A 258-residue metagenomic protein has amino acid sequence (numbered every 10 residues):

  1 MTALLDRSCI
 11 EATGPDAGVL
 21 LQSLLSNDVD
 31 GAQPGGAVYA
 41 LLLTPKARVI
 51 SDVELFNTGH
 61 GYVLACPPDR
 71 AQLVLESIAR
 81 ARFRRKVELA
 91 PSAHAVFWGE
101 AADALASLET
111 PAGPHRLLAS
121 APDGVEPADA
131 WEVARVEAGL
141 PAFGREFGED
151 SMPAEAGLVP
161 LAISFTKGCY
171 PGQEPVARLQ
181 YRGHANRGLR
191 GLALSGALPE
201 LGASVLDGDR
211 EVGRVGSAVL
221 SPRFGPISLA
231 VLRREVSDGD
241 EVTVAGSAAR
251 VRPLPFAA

Functional and structural regions predicted by a protein language model:
M1-D52: Acidic, proline/glycine-enriched N-terminal capping motif
T2-I10, S51-A142: Acidic, low-complexity central loop/insert segments
D16-L21, A71-L75, A102-A104, A121-G124 (+2 more regions): Short, conserved charged micro-motifs
Q22-D30, E76-R84, Y181, D207-R210: Short, intrinsically disordered, mixed-charge
A40-D52, R82-F83, A102-A106, V176 (+1 more regions): Short amphipathic beta-strand starts and helix->beta connectors
A112-R135, V159-F165, P171, L194-L206: Extended boundary segments
A134-L158: Short, conserved active-site entrance elements at the starts or edges of catalytic domains
S151, A156-I163, Q173, A177-A258: Glycine-rich, small/acidic residue-mixed loop/short-helix segments
